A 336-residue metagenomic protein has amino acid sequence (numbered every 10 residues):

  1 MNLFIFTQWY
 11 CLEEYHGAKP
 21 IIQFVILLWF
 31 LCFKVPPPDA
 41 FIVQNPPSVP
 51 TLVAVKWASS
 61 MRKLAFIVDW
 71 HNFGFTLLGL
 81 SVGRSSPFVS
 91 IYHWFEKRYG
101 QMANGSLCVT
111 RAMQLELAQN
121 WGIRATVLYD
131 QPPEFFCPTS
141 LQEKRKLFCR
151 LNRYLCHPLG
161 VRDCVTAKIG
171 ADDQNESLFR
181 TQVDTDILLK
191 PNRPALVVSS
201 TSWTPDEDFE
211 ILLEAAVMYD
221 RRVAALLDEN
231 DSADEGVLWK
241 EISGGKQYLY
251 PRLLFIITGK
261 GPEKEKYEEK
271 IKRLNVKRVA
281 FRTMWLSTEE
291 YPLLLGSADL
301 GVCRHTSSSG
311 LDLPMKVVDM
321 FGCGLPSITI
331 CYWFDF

Functional and structural regions predicted by a protein language model:
E13-W29, S81-F88: A short, charged, and often flexible helix/loop element on the N-terminal side of the glycosyltransferase catalytic
F24, P38-K63, V68-T76: An aromatic- and histidine-rich active-site surface loop
P50-V53, W57-M61, V68, S86-S106 (+1 more regions): Membrane-proximal helix-turn-helix segments that form the acceptor-binding/catalytic region of lipid-linked
Q101-M102, L107-C108, M113-G170: Helix-loop-beta element that forms the nucleotide-linked donor phosphate-binding surface in glycosyltransferases
H157-A171, F179-R180, D186-E207, L212-M218 (+1 more regions): Conserved donor-binding/catalytic core segment of Leloir-type glycosyltransferases
S202-G244, P262-E265: A conserved mid-protein helix/loop that constitutes part of the nucleotide-sugar donor-binding site
E207, W285-F321, P326-F336: Nucleotide-sugar-dependent
D234-G259, K264-L293: Nucleotide-activated donor-binding/catalytic signature segment of Leloir-type glycosyltransferases, i.e., the conserved
